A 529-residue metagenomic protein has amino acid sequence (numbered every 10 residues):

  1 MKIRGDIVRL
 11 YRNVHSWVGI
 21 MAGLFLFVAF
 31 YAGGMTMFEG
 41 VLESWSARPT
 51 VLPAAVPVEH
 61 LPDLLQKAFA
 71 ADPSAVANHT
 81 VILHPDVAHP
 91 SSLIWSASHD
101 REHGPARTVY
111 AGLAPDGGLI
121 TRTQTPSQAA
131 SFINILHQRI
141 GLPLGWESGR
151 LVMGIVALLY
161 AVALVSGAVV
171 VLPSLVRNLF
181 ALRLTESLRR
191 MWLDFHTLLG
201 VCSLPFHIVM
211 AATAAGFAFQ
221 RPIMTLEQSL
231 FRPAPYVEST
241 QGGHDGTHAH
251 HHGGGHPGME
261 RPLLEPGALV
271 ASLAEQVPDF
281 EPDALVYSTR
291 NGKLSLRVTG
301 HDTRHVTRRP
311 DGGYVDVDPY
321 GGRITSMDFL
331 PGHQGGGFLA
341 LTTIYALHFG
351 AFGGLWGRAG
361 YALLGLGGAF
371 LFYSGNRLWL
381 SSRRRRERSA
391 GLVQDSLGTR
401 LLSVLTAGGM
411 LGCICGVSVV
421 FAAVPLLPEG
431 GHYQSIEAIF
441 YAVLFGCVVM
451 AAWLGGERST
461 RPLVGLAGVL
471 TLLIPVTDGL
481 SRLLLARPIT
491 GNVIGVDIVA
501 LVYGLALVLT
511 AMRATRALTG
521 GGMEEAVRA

Functional and structural regions predicted by a protein language model:
M1-A529: Conserved histidines in hydrophobic membrane contexts and catalytic metal-binding motifs
